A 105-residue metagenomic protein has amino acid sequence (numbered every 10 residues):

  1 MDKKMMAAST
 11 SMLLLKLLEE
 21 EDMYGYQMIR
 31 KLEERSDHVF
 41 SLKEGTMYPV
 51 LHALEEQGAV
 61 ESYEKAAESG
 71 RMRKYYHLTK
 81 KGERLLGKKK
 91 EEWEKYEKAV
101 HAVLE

Functional and structural regions predicted by a protein language model:
M1-D2, E105: Absolute protein N-terminus
D2-M6, T10-T46: N-terminal helix-turn-helix DNA-binding core of bacterial DNA-binding proteins
K4, L32, H52, A67-E68: Short secondary-structure boundary/capping segments
M47-L54: Basic amphipathic alpha-helical segments that dock to polyanions
E55-M72, H77: Beta-hairpin "wing" of winged helix-turn-helix
M72-K90: Basic, amphipathic "hinge/linker" alpha-helix immediately C-terminal to the N-terminal HTH DNA-binding motif
R84-E105: Amphipathic alpha-helical dimerization/coiled-coil segments that flank or bridge DNA-binding/regulatory modules
